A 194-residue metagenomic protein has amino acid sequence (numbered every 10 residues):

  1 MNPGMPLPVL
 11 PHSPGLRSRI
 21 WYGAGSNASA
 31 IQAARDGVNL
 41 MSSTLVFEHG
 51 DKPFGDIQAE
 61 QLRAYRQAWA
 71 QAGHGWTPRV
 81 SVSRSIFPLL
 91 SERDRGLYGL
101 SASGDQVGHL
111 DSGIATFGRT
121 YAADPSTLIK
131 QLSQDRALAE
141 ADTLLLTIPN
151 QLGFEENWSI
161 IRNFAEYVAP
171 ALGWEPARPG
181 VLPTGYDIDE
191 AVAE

Functional and structural regions predicted by a protein language model:
M1-E194: Active-site-adjacent structural elements that line small-molecule/cofactor binding pockets in enzymes
